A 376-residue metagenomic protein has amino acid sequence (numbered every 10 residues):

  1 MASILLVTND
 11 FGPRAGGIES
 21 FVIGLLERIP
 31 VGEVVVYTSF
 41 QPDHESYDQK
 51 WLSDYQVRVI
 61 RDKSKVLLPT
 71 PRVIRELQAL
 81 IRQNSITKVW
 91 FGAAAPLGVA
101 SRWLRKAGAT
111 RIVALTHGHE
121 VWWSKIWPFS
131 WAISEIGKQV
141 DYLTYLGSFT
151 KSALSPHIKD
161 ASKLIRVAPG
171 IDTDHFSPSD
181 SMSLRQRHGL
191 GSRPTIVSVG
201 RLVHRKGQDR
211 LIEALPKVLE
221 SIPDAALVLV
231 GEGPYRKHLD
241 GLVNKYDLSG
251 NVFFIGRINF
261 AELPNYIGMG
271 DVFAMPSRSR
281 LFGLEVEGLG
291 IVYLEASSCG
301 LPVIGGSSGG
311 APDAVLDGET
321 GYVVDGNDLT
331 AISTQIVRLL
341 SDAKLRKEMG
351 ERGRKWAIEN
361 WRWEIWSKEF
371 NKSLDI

Functional and structural regions predicted by a protein language model:
L5-V7, T144, L190-K206, I212-P216: Conserved donor-binding/catalytic core segment of Leloir-type glycosyltransferases
F91-L97: Short His-centered aromatic/hydrophobic patch
F149, G170: Carbohydrate-associated surface elements
S177-L190: A short helix/loop element that forms part of the nucleotide-sugar donor recognition site in Leloir-type
K237-E262, V272: Nucleotide-activated donor-binding/catalytic signature segment of Leloir-type glycosyltransferases, i.e., the conserved
N251, R257, G268-V286, L301: Acidic donor-binding loop of glycosyltransferase active sites
Y293, S298, P302-G305, V315: Short hydrophobic beta-strand element within catalytic cores of glycosyltransferases and related nucleotide-activated
L316-G318, Y322-L329, R338-K344: Conserved acidic donor-binding segment of nucleotide-sugar-dependent glycosyltransferases
